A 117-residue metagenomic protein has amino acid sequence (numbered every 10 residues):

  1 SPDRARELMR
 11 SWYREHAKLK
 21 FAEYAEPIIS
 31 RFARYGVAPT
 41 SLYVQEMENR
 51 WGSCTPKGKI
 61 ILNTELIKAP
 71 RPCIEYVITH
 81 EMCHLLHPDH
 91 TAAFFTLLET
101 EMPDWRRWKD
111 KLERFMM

Functional and structural regions predicted by a protein language model:
S1-Y76, L85-M117: Active-site-proximal or metal-binding-adjacent scaffold patches in catalytic folds
E81: Walker B catalytic acidic pair
